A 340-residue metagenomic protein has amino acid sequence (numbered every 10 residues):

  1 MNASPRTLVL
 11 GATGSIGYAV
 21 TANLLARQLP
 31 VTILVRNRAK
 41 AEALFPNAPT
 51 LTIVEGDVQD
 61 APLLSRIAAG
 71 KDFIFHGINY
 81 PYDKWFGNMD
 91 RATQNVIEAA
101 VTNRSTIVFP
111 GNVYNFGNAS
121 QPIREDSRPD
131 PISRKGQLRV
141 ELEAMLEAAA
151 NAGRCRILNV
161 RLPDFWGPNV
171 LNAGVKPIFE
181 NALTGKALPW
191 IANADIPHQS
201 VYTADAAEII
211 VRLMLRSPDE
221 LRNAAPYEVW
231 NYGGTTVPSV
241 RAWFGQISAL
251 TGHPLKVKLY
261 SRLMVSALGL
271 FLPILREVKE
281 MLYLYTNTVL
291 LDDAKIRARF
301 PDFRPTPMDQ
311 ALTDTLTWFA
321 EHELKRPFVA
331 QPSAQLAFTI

Functional and structural regions predicted by a protein language model:
M1-T7, R212-V278, D293, A298 (+1 more regions): Mid/C-terminal beta-alpha module of Rossmann-like enzyme folds, strongest in SDR-family dehydrogenases/epimerases
N2-L29: N-terminal Rossmann NAD(P)H-binding glycine-rich loop of SDR-like oxidoreductase domains
L8, A39-N103: NAD(P)H-binding glycine-rich loop region in Rossmannoid oxidoreductase-like domains and their noncatalytic homologs
L29-N37: Conserved glycine-rich Rossmann-like NAD(P)H-binding loop of the short-chain dehydrogenase/reductase
P30, Y80, T93-E141, A150 (+1 more regions): Conserved Rossmann-fold NAD(P)-dependent oxidoreductase catalytic core, especially the SDR/UDP-sugar
N112, A144-N169: Conserved beta-loop-beta element that borders a ligand/cofactor-binding pocket
P163-N172, A192-A204, G234: Glycine-rich "substrate-gating" loop/helix at the edge of Rossmann-like oxidoreductase active sites
E180-V201, R212, E220-P226: A conserved pocket-lining segment of Rossmann-fold NAD(P)-dependent short-chain dehydrogenase/reductase
